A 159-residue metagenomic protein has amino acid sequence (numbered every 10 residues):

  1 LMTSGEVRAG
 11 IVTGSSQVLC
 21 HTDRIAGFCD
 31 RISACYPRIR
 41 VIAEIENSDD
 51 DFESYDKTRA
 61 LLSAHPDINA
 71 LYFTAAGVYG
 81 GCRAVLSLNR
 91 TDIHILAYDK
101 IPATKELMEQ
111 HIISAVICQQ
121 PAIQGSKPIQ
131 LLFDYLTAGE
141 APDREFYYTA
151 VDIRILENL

Functional and structural regions predicted by a protein language model:
L1-R8, S54-Y55, T104, Q120-T137: Hydrophobic alpha-helical segments within soluble ligand-binding/sensing domains
T3-A9, C35-A43, I68: Short, structured loop/turn "capping" segments at alpha-beta junctions
R8-Q17: Short beta-strand segments enriched in small/hydrophobic residues
V12, Y72-F73, R154: Short hydrophobic segments within beta-strands
S16, Q120-L159: Hinge/cleft segment of the Venus flytrap/periplasmic-binding protein
L19-R38, K57, G80-G81, Q124: Short, solvent-exposed amphipathic alpha-helices that sit in or adjacent to ligand/effector-binding or catalytic
F28, A43-A103: Hydrophobic alpha-helical
P102-I113: Glycine-rich, charge-decorated loop segments at or immediately adjacent to ligand/cofactor-binding or catalytic sites
